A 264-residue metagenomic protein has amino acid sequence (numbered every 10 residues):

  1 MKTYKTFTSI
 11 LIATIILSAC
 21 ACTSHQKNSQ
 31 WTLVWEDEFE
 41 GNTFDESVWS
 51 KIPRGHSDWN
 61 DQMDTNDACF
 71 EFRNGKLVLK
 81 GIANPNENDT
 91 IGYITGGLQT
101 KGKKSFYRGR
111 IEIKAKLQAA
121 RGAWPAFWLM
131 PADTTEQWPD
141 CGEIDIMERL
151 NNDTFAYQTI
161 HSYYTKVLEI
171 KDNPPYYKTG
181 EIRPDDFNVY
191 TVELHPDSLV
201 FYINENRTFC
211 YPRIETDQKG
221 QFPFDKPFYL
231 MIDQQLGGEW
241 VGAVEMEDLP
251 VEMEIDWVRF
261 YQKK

Functional and structural regions predicted by a protein language model:
M1-N28: Bacterial Sec-dependent N-terminal signal peptides
S24-K264: GH16 jelly-roll
